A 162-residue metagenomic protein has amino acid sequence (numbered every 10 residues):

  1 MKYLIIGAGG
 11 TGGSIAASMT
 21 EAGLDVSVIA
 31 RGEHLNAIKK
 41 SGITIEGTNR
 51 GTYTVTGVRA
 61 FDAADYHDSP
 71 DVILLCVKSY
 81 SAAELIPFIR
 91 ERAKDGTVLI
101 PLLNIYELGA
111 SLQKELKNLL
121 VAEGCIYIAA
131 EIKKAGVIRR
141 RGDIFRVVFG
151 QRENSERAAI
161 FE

Functional and structural regions predicted by a protein language model:
M1-R50: NAD(P)+-binding Rossmann beta1-loop-alpha1 motif at the extreme N-terminus of oxidoreductases
I5, V28-R31, L75-C76, P101-L102 (+1 more regions): Active-site-adjacent beta-strand anchor residues
G9, V28, S79, C125 (+1 more regions): Short loop or secondary-structure boundary microenvironments that flank and position key functional residues
A30, N49, A64, L103 (+3 more regions): Residues at the C-termini of beta-strands that transition into short coil/loop
H34-A37, L108-A110, E156-R157: Short, charged/polar "capping" segments at the starts of alpha-helices and the immediately preceding loops
V55-V137: Rossmann-like NAD(P)(H) cofactor-binding subdomain of soluble oxidoreductases
R92, E115-L120, K133-E162: Internal alpha-helical scaffold of NAD(P)-dependent oxidoreductase catalytic cores
